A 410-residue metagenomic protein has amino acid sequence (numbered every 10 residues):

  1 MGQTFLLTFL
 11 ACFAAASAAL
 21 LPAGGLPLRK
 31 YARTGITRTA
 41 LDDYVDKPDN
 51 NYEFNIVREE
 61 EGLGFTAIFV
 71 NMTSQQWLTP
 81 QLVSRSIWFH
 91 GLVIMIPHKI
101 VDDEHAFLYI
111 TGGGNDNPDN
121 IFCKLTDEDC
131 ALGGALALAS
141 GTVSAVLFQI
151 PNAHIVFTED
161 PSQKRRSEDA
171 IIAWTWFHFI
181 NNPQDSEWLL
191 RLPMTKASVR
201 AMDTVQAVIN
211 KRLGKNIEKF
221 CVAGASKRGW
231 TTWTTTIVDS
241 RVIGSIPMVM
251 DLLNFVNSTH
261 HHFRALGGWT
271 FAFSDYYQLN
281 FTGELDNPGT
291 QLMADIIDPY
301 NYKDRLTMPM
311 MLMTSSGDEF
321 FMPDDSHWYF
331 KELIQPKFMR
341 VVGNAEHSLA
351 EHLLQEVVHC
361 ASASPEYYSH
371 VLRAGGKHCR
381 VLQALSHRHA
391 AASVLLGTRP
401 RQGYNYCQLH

Functional and structural regions predicted by a protein language model:
Q3-A19: Cleavable N-terminal signal peptides of Sec/SRP-targeted secreted and luminal proteins
L20, G24-F69, T73-S84, N115-I121 (+5 more regions): Alpha/beta-hydrolase-fold serine-hydrolase catalytic core, especially in secreted/extracellular enzymes
G91, D103-G113: Short beta-strand element of the alpha/beta-hydrolase
N115-T126, G141-V199, N254, S258-G268: Cap/lid segment of the alpha/beta-hydrolase catalytic domain
I180-S226, R241-V242: Gly/Ser-rich "nucleophile elbow"/oxyanion-hole loop immediately N-terminal to the catalytic nucleophile in hydrolases
G224-T234: Glycine-rich nucleophile elbow surrounding the catalytic serine of serine-hydrolase chemistry
T234-L285, R340-N344, L349-H352: Hydrolase active-site cap/lid region
L306, L312-T314: Short beta-strand/loop motif that positions the catalytic acidic residue of the alpha/beta-hydrolase fold
